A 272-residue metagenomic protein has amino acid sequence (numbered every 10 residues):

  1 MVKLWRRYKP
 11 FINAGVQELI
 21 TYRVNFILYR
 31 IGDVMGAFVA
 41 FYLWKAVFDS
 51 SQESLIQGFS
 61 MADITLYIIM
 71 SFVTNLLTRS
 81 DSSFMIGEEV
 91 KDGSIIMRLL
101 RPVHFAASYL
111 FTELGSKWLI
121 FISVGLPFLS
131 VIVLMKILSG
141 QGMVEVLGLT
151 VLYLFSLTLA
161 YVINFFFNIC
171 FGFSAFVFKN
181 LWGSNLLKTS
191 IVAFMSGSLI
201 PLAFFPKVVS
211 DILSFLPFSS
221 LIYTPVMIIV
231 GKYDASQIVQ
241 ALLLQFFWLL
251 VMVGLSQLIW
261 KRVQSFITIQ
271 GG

Functional and structural regions predicted by a protein language model:
M1-G272: Hydrophobic transmembrane alpha-helices and immediately adjacent juxtamembrane helices of multi-pass inner-membrane
